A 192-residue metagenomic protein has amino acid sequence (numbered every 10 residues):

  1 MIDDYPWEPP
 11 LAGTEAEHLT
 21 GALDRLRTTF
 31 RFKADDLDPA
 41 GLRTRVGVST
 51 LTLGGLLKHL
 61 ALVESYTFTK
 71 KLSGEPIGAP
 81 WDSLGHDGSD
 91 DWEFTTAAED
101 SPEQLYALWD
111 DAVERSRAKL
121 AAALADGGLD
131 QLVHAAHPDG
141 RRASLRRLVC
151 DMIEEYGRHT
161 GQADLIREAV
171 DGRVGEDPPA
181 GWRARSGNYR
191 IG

Functional and structural regions predicted by a protein language model:
M1-E8, A16-D35, P39-D91, Q131-G192: Short, contiguous alpha-helical
S89-Q131, S144-G157: Acidic/histidine-rich alpha-helical segments that form the ligand environment of transition-metal centers
